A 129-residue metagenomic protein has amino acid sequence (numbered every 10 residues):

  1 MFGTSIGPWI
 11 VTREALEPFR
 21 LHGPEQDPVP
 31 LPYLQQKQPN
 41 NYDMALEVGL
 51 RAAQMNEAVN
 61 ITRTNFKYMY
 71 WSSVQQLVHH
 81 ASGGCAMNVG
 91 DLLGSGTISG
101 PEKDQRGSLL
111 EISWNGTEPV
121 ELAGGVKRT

Functional and structural regions predicted by a protein language model:
M1-H79, R106, L110, G125: Glycine-enriched loop-and-adjacent helix/strand subsegments that border the catalytic/binding cleft of enzyme cores
Q54-M55, G83-M87: Secondary-structure transition/capping motifs at alpha-helix termini and the adjoining loop/turn into the next element
W71-H79, A86-T129: Active-site pocket scaffolds in enzymes
